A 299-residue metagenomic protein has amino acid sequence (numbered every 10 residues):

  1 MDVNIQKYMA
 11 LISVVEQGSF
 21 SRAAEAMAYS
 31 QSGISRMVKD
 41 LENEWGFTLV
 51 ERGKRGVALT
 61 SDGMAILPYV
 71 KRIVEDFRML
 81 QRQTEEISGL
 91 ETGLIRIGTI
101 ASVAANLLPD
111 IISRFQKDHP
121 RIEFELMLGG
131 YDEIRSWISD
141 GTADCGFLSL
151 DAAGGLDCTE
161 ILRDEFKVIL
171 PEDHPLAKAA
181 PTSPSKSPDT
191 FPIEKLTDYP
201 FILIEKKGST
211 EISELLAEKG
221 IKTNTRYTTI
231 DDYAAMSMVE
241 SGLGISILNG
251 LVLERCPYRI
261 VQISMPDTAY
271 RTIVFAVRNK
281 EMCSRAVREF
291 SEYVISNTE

Functional and structural regions predicted by a protein language model:
I12-S30: Short helix-boundary/capping micro-motifs
L41-E42, F115: Conserved amphipathic alpha-helical core elements
E42-S61: A short LG(V/I)-centered, amphipathic sequence patch enriched for acidic residue(s) preceding the LG motif
T92-G154, T228-T229: Central regulatory/effector-binding core of bacterial HTH transcription factors
D118, G129-Y199, L251-P257, T268: Acidic, Gly/Pro-rich loop/turn segments at junctions of secondary structure
G130-R135, S139-A143, S149, K207-V261: Hydrophobic hinge/microswitch elements
G155-E160, D164-E165, A234-K280: Beta-alpha-beta core module
S185-I193, D198-K219, C283-S291: Secondary-structure junction motif
